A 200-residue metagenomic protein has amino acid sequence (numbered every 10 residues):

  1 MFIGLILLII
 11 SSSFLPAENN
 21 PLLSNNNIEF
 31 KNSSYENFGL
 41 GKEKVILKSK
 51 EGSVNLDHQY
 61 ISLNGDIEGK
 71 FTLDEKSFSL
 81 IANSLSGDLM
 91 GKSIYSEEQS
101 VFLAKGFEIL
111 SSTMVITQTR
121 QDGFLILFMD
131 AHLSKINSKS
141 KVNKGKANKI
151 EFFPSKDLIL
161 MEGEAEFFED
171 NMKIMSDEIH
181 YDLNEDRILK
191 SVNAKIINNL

Functional and structural regions predicted by a protein language model:
M1-L200: Mature-chain termini and adjacent capping regions
